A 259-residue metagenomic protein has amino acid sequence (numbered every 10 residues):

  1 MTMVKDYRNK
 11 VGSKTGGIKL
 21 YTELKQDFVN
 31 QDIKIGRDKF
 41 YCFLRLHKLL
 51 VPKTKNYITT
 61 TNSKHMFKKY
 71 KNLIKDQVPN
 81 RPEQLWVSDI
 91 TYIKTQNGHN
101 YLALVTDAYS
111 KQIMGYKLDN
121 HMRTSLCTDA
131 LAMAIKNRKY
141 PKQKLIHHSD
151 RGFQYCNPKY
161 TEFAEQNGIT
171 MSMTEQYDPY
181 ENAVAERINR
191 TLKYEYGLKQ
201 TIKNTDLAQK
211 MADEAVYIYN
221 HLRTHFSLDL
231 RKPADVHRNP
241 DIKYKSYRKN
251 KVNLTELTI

Functional and structural regions predicted by a protein language model:
M1-P82, K232-I242: Basic, flexible linker segments flanking DNA-binding modules in nucleic acid-interacting mobile-element proteins
V4, L20, F40, I74 (+12 more regions): Mobile genetic element proteins and their domesticated derivatives, centered on retroelements and DNA transposons
G16-G17, G36, Y70, E83 (+7 more regions): Hydrophobic (often cysteine-bearing) scaffold residues that line and stabilize catalytic clefts of nucleotide/cofactor
T61-S63, S149-R151, N157-T161, M171-K193 (+2 more regions): RNase H-like two-metal-ion nuclease catalytic core shared by retroviral integrases and related mobile-element nucleases
P79-M114, N120-H121: An active-site-proximal beta-strand-loop segment
G98, K117-Y140, C156: Active-site beta-loop-alpha junctions of metal-dependent nucleic acid enzymes, especially the RNase H-like/DDE
Q112-Y116, S172-T174, L198-K199: Short small-residue beta-strand/loop micro-motif enriched in glycine and branched aliphatics
E165-I169, T191-I259: C-terminal domain-tail junction helix/linker
